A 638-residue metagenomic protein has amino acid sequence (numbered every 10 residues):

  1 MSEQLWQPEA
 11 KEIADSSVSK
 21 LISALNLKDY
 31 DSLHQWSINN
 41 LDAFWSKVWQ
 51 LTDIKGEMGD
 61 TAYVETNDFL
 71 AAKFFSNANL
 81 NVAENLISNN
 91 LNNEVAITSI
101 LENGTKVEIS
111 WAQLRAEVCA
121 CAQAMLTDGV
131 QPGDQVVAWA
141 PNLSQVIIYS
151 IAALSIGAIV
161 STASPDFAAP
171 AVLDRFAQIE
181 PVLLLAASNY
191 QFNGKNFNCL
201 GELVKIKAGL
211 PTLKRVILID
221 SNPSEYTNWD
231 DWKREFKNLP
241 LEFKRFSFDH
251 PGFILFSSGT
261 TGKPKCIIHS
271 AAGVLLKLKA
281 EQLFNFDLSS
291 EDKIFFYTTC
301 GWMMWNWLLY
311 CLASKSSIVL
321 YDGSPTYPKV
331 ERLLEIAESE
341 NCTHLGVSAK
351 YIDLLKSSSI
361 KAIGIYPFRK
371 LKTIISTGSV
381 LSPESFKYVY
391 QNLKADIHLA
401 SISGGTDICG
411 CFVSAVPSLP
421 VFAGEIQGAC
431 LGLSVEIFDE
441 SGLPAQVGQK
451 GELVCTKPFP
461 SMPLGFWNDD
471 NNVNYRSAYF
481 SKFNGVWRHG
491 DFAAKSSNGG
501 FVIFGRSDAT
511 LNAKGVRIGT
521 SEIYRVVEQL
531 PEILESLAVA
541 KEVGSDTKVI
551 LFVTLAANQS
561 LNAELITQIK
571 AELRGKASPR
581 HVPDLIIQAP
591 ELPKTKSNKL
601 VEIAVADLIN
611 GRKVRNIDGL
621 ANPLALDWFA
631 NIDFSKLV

Functional and structural regions predicted by a protein language model:
N103, A186-F248, S358-S359: ANL superfamily adenylate-forming
V107-A112, K244-R245, G252-L276: Conserved AMP-binding A3 loop
A138, A163, F167-S188, E338 (+7 more regions): AMP-binding/adenylate-forming catalytic core of the ANL superfamily
R215, L537-E542, I550-L551, K570-V638: Conserved C-terminal "lid"/linker of ANL adenylate-forming enzymes
L275-K293, M303-T343, S358: Conserved AMP-binding/adenylation subdomain of ANL enzymes
S314-S316, C342-G346, K356-V421: Gly/Ser/Thr-rich phosphate-binding loop
C430, L443-F480, I518, K613-V614: Conserved ATP/PPi-binding loop(s) of AMP-dependent carboxylate-activating enzymes
S434-K457, M462-G465, A494-N498, S560-N562 (+2 more regions): Conserved beta-loop-beta connector loops within the AMP-binding
